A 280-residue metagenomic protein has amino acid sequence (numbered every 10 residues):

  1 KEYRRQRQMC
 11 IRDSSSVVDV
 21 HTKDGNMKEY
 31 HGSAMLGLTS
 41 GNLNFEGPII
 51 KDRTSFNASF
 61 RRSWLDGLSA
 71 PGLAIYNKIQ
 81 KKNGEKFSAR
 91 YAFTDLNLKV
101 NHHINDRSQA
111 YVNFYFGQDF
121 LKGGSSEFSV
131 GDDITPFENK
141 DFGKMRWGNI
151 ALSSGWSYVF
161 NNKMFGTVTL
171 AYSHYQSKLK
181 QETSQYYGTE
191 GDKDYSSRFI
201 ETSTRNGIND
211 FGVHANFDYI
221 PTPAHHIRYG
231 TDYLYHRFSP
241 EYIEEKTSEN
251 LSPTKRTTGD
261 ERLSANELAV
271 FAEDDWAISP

Functional and structural regions predicted by a protein language model:
K1-I11: Single conserved hydrophobic/aromatic residue that forms the stacking wall/gate of nucleotide- or nucleobase-binding
Q8, M27-M35, T39-S40, A70-K99 (+2 more regions): Outer-membrane beta-barrel proteins
R12-S14, E46, S69-G72, G123-S126 (+2 more regions): Short aromatic-enriched loop/helix-cap "lid" or pocket-rim segments at secondary-structure transitions that line
S15, E29-S33, R53-S55, Q109 (+2 more regions): Outer-membrane beta-barrel architecture
D19-M27, A70-N83, S126-E138, W147 (+3 more regions): Flexible, solvent-exposed coil segments and beta strand-coil junctions, predominantly the extracellular/periplasmic
T22-D24, L38-S40, I49-K51, R62-D66 (+3 more regions): Transmembrane beta-strands of outer-membrane beta-barrel pores
T39-S63, I79-G124, K144-G166: Transmembrane beta-barrel wall of Gram-negative outer-membrane proteins
N101-D119, G143-P280: Face-selective signature of the C-terminal outer-membrane beta-barrel domain
